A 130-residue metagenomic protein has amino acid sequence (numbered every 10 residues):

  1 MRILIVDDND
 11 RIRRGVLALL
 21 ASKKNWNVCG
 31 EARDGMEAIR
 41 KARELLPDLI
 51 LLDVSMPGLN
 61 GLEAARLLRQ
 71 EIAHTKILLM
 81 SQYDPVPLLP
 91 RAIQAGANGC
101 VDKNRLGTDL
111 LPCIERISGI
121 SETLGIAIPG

Functional and structural regions predicted by a protein language model:
M1-I12, V16-L20: Conserved acidic segment of CheY-like receiver
N25-R33, K41: Short hydrophobic/Thr-rich beta-strand motif most characteristic of the beta2 strand and flanking loop of CheY-like
D34-E37, N60-E63: Acidic catalytic/metal-coordinating carboxylates
L45-L51: Active-site beta3 strand of CheY-like receiver
M56: Receiver (REC) domain active-site loop signature in two-component systems and cognate sites in sensor histidine kinases
E63, D84-V101, R105-P112: Alpha4 helix (beta4-alpha4-beta5 surface) of REC/receiver domains from two-component response regulators
D109-I114, G119-G130: CheY-like receiver
